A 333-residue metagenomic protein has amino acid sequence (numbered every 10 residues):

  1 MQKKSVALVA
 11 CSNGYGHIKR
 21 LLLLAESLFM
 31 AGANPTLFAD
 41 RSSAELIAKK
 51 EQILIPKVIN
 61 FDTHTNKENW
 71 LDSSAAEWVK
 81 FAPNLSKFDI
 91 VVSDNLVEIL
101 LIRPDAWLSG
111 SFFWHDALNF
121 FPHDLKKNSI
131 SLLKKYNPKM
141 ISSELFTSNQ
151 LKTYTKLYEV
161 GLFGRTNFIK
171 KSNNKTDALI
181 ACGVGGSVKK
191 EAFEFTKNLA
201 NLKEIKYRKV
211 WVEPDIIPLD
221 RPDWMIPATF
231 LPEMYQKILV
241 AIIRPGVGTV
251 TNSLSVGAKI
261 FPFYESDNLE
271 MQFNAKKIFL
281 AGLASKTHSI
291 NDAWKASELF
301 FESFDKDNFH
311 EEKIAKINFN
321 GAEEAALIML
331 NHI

Functional and structural regions predicted by a protein language model:
K3-S12, M30-S73, H288: Conserved nucleotide-sugar phosphate-binding/catalytic loop shared by glycosyltransferases and other
A7-N13, R20, G110-W114, F120 (+1 more regions): Active-site donor-nucleotide binding/catalytic segment of nucleotide-sugar enzymes
I18-L28, E45: Short amphipathic alpha-helix
H123-M140: Membrane-proximal helix-turn-helix segments that form the acceptor-binding/catalytic region of lipid-linked
D215-S255: Donor nucleotide-activated moiety binding/catalytic core segment of transferases that use nucleotide-activated donors
T249-A296: Catalytic binding pocket for nucleotide-activated donors in carbohydrate/polymer assembly enzymes
S285, I290-A315: Conserved donor-nucleotide binding/catalytic region of nucleotide-linked donor-dependent transferases
E298-D305, A315-I333: C-terminal alpha-helical cap of glycosyltransferases
